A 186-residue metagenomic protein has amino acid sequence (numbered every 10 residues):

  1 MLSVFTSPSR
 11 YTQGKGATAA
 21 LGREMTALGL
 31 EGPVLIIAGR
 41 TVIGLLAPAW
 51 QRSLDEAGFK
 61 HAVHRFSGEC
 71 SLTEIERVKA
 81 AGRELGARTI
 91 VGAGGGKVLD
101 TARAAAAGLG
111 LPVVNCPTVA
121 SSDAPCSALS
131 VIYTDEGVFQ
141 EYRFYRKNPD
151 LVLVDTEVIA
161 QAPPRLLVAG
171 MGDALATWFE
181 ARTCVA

Functional and structural regions predicted by a protein language model:
M1-S3, T26, A105, E141-F144: Short secondary-structure boundary/capping segments
M1-T89: ATP/NTP phosphate-donor binding region
G14, G96, L175: Short, conserved catalytic/metal-binding motifs centered on acidic residues
A20-E24, A49, R77, A104 (+1 more regions): Alpha-helical scaffold segments in soluble metabolic enzymes
V42, E69-S71, K97, A120 (+1 more regions): Glycine-/small-residue-rich active-site loops that bind phosphorylated ligands and cofactors
L46-P48, D100-R103, P125-C126, P163: Short glycine-/acidic-enriched loop or helix-start segments at secondary-structure transitions that form or flank
G82-A105, L109-A120: A short, small-residue-rich loop immediately preceding and capping a beta-strand
G108-A186: A glycine/threonine-rich phosphate-anchoring loop and its flanking beta-alpha core in nucleotide/phosphate-binding
